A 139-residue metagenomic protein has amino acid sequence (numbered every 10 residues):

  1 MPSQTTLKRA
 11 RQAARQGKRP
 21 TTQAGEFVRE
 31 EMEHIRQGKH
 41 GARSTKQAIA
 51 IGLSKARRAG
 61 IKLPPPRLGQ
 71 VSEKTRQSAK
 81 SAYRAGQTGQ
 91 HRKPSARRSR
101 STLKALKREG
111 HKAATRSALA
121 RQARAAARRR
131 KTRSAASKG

Functional and structural regions predicted by a protein language model:
M1-G139: A charge-rich, low-complexity, intrinsically flexible signal that marks solvent-exposed coils, linkers, repeats
